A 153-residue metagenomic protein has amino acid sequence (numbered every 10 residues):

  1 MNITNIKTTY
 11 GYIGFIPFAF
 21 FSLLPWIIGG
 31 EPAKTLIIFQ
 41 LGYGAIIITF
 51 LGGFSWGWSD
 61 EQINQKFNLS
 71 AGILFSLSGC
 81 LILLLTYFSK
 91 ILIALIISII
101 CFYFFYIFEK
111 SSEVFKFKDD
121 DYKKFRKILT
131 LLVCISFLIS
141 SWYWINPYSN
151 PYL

Functional and structural regions predicted by a protein language model:
M1-G14, R126: N-terminal membrane topogenic signal
L23-W26, I38-W58: Hydrophobic, membrane-facing alpha-helical anchors
G52-Q62, I107-D119: C-terminal ends of transmembrane helices
G57-L85: Helix-adjacent hinge/juxtasegments
L85-I107: Transmembrane helix-loop-helix
S112-C134: Interfacial loop-to-transmembrane junctions
I139-L153: Juxtamembrane boundary at the C-terminal end of a transmembrane helix
